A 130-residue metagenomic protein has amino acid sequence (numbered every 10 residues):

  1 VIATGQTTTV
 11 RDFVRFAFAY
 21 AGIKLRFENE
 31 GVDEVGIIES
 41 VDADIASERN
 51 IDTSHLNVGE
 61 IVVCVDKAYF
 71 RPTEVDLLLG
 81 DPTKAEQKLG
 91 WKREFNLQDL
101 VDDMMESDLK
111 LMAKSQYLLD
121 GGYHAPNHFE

Functional and structural regions predicted by a protein language model:
V1-E130: C-terminal substrate-binding subdomain of Rossmann-fold SDR/epimerase-dehydratase oxidoreductases
